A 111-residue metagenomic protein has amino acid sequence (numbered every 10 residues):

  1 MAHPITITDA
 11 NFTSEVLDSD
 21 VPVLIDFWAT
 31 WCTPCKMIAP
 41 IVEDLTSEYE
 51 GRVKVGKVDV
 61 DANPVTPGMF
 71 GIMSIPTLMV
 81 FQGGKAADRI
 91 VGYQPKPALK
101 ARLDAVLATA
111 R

Functional and structural regions predicted by a protein language model:
H3, T8, W28, K54-G56: Conserved Rossmann-like nucleotide-binding pocket used by diverse enzymes that bind dinucleotide cofactors
P4-V23, P64: A short beta-strand-turn-helix
D20-P22, M37-V58: Conserved helix-turn-beta segment immediately C-terminal to the redox Cys motif in thioredoxin-like folds
D20-V21, W28-W31, S74: Short pre-active-site segment immediately N-terminal to redox-active cysteine/selenocysteine motifs in thiol-based
F27-I41: Conserved redox-active cysteine motifs that mediate thiol-disulfide chemistry, especially di-cysteine Cys-X(1-2)-Cys
V58-T66: Structural microenvironment flanking redox-active thiols in thiol-disulfide oxidoreductases
G68-M73: A short glycine-leucine-enriched loop at secondary-structure breakpoints that most characteristically corresponds
V80-R111: Non-catalytic, surface beta->alpha helical segment in thiol-disulfide oxidoreductase systems
